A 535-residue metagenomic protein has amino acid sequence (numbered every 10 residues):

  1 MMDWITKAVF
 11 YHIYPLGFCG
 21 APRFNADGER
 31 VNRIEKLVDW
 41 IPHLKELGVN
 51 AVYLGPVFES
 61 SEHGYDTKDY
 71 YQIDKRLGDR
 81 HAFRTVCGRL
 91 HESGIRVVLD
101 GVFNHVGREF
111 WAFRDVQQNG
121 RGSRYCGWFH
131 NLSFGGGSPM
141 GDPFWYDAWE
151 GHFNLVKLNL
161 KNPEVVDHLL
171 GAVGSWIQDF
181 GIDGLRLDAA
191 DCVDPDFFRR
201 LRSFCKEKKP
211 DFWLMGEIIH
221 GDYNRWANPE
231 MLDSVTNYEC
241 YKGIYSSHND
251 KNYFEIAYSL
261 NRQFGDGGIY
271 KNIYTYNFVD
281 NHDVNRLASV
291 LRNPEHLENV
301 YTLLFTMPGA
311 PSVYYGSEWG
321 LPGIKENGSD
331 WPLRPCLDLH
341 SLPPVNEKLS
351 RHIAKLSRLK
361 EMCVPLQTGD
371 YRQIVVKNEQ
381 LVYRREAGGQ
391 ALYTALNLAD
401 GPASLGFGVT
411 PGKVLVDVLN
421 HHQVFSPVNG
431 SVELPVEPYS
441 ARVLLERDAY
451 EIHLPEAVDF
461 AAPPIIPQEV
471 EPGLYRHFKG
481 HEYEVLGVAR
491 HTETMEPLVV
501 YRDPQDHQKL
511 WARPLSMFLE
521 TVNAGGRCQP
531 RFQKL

Functional and structural regions predicted by a protein language model:
M1-L99, N104-V106, W111-D115, G151-H152 (+2 more regions): N-terminal structural segment of carbohydrate-active enzymes
I13, L44, L54, Y70 (+10 more regions): Conserved, mostly hydrophobic/aromatic
L16-I34, D66-R80, G151-V166, D183-C192 (+3 more regions): The substrate-binding groove and active-site-proximal loops of carbohydrate-active enzymes, especially glycoside
R30, H63-K75, F103-F144, S203 (+3 more regions): Aromatic- and acidic-residue-enriched segments that line the glycan-binding/catalytic groove of carbohydrate-active
Q117, G174, Q178, D188-Y270 (+7 more regions): Active-site-proximal helices and loops of the catalytic beta/alpha 8
I374-G408: Carbohydrate-binding surface patches
P427-F460: C-terminal beta-strand-rich structural cap/linker in extracellular carbohydrate-active enzymes
D459-L535: Mixed-charge, low-complexity intrinsically disordered regions
